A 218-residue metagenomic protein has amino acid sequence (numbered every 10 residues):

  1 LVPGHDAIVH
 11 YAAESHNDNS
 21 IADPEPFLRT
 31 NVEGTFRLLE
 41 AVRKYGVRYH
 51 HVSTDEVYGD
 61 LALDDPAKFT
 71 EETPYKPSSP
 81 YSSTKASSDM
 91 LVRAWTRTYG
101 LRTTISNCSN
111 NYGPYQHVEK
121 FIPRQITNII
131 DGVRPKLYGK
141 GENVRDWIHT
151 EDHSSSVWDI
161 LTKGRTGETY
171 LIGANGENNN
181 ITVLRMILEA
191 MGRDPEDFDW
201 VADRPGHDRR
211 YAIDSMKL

Functional and structural regions predicted by a protein language model:
L1-R29: NAD(P)H-binding glycine-rich loop region in Rossmannoid oxidoreductase-like domains and their noncatalytic homologs
A7-H10, F36-P80: Conserved Rossmann-fold NAD(P)-dependent oxidoreductase catalytic core, especially the SDR/UDP-sugar
D18-P26, D60-A67, H117-V118, K140: Conserved catalytic-core motifs of eukaryotic protein kinase domains, centered on the activation segment
N19-S20, E72-K76, L101-P114, Q125-I148 (+1 more regions): A conserved pocket-lining segment of Rossmann-fold NAD(P)-dependent short-chain dehydrogenase/reductase
T35-F36, A86-R93, P123-I126, S154-S155: Conserved active-site helix of classical SDR/Rossmann-fold NAD(P)-dependent CH-OH oxidoreductases
D60-L63, K76-T104, I129-D131: Active-site Tyr-X1-5-Lys
I129-L218: C-terminal substrate-binding subdomain of Rossmann-fold SDR/epimerase-dehydratase oxidoreductases
